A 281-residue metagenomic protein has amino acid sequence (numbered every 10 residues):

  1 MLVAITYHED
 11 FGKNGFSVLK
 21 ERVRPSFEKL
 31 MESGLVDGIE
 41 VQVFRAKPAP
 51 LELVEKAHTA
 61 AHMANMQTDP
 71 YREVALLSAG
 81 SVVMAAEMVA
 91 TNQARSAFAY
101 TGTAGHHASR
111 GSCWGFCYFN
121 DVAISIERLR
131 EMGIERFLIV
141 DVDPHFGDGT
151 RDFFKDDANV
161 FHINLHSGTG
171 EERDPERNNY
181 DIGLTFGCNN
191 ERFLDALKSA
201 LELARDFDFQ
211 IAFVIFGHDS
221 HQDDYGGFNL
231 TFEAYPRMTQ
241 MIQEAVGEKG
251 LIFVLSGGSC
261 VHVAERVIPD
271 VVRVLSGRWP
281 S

Functional and structural regions predicted by a protein language model:
M1-L53: N-terminal low-complexity, Ser/Thr- and acidic-residue-enriched intrinsically disordered segments
I5, K56-S281: A general "terminal functional-core" signal
